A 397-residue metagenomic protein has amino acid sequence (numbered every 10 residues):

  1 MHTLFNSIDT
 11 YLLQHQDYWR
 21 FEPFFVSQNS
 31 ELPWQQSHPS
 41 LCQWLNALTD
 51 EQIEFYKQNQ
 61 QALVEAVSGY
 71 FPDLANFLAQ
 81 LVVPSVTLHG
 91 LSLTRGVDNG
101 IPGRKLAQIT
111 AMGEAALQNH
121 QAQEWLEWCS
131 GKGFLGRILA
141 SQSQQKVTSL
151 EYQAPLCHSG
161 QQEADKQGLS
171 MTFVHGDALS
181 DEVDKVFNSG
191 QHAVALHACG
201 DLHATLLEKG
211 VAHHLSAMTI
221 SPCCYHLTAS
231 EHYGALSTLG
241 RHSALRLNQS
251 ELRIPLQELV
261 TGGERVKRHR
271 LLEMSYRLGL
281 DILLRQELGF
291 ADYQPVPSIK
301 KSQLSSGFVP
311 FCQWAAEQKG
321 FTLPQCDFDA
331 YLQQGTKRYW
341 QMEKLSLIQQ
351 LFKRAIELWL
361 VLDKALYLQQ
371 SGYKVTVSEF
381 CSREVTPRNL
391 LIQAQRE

Functional and structural regions predicted by a protein language model:
M1-Q35, S40, L179, F187-E397: Class I S-adenosyl-L-methionine
Q35-H120: Conserved Class I S-adenosyl-L-methionine-dependent methyltransferase catalytic core
A122-G131: Conserved class I S-adenosyl-L-methionine
K132-Q144: Conserved SAM-binding loop of SAM-dependent methyltransferases across substrates and taxa, primarily the Class I
K146-E151: Conserved SAM-binding motif I beta-strand of class I
G160-Q161: Conserved SAM-binding loop
G168-A178: Conserved SAM-binding strand-loop segment of SAM-dependent methyltransferases
